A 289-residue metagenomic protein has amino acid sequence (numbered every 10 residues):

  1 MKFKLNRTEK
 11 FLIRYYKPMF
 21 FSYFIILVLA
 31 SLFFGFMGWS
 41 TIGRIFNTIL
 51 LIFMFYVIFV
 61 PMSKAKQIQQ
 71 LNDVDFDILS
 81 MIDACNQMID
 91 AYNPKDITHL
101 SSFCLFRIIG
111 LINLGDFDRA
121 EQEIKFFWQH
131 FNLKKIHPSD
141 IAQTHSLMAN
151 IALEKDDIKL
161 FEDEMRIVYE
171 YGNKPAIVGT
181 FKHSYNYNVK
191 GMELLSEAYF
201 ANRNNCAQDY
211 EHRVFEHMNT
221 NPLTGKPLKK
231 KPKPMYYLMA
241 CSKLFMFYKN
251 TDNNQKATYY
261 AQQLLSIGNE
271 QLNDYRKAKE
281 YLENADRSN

Functional and structural regions predicted by a protein language model:
F36-L51: Hydrophobic alpha-helical transmembrane segments
I42-R44, Q70-Q87, I112-F126, D157-N173 (+1 more regions): Helix-turn-helix repeat elements of alpha-solenoid scaffolds
F53-L133: N-terminal topogenic membrane-targeting module
Q70, G110, I151, S196-F200 (+1 more regions): Residue-level signature for tetratricopeptide repeat
N86-I97, Q129-I141, G172-S184, N219-P232: Flexible helix-coil transition and linker loops at the boundaries of alpha-helical arrays
F103, T144, G179-E193, K233 (+2 more regions): The tetratricopeptide repeat
R107, M148, K190-E193, E197 (+2 more regions): Structural register within alpha-helical repeat arrays
N202-N289: Long, non-transmembrane cytosolic or organellar matrix-exposed soluble domains/tails of integral membrane proteins
